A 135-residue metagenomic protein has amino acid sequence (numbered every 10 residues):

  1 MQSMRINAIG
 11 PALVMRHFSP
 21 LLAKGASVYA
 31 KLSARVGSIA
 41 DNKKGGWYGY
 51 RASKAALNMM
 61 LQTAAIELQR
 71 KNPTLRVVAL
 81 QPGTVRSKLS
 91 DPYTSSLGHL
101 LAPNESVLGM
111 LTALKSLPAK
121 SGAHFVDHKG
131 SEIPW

Functional and structural regions predicted by a protein language model:
M1-A12, A23-K71: Catalytic loop of short-chain dehydrogenase/reductase
M4, A30, V78-L80, V126: Hydrophobic/aromatic beta-strand patches that form the interior of the parallel beta-sheet core in alpha/beta enzyme
M15, L61, V107: Short-chain dehydrogenase/reductase
L22-A23, L117: A generic alpha-to-beta junction signature in SAM-dependent methyltransferases
A34, P82, H128: Active-site loop/turn elements of alpha/beta-hydrolase fold enzymes, especially the short glycine-/histidine-rich
G37, M60-T63, Q69-S96: Flexible, glycine-rich beta-alpha linker
A79, S87, P92-W135: C-terminal helical subdomain
